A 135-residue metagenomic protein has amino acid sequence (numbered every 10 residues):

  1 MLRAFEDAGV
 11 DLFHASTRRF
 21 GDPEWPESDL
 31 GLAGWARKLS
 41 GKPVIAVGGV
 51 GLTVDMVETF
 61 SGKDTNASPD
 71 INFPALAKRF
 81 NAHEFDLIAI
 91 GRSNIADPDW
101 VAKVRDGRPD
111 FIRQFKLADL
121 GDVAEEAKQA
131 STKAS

Functional and structural regions predicted by a protein language model:
M1-S135: Flavin-dependent oxidoreductase catalytic cores
